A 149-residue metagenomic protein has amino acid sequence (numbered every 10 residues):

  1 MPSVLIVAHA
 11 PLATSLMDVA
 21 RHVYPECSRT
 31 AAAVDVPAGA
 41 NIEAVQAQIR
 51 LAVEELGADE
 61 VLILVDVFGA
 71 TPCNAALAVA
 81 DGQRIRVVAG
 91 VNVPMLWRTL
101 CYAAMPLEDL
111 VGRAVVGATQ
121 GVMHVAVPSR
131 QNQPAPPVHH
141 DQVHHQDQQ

Functional and structural regions predicted by a protein language model:
M1-Q149: N-terminal loops that bind phosphate or other acidic moieties and the adjacent beta-alpha structural core
